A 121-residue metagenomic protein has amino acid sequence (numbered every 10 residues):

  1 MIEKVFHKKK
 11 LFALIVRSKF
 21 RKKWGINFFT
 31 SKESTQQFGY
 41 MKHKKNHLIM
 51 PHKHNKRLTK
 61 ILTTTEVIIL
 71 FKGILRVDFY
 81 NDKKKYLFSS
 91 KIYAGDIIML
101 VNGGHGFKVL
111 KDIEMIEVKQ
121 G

Functional and structural regions predicted by a protein language model:
M1-K42: A short, N-terminal "cap"/entry segment at the start of jelly-roll beta-barrel domains of the cupin/DSBH fold
Y40-L62: Conserved short histidine dyad/triad with adjacent acidic residue
K44, L70, Y93, L100-V101 (+1 more regions): A short, compositionally biased micro-patch
K44, T63-Y80: Glycine- and acidic-residue-biased ligand/ion/polar-headgroup-sensing regions
P51, V77-D78, I98-L100, H105-L110 (+1 more regions): Short beta-strand His + acidic residue motifs that chelate non-heme Fe in jelly-roll/DSBH and cupin folds
V67, D112-G121: A short hydrophobic beta-strand segment most commonly corresponding to one strand of the jelly-roll/cupin
N81-N102: Short acidic-glycine-tyrosine-enriched beta hairpin
